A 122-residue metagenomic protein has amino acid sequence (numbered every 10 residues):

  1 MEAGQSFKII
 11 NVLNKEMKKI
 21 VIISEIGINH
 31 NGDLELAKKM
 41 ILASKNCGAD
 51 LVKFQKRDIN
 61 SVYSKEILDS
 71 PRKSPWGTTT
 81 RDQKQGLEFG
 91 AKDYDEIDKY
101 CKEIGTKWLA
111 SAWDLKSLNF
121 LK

Functional and structural regions predicted by a protein language model:
G4-S24: N-terminal amphipathic alpha-helix/helix-capping segment at the start of soluble metabolic enzymes
I22-S24, V52-F54, W108-S111: Hydrophobic faces of well-ordered beta-strands that scaffold small-molecule active sites in alpha/beta enzyme cores
E25, S44, L121: Conserved, mostly hydrophobic/aromatic
G27-N29, R57-I59, W113-L115: Active-site beta-loop-alpha junctions enriched in small/polar residues
H30-A43, A91-K92: Glycine-rich anion/phosphate-binding loops
D50-E88: Glycine-rich, proline-tolerant flexible connector loops at the mouths of alpha/beta enzymes
P75-K122: Active-site beta->alpha loop and helix N-cap motifs at the rims of alpha/beta catalytic domains
